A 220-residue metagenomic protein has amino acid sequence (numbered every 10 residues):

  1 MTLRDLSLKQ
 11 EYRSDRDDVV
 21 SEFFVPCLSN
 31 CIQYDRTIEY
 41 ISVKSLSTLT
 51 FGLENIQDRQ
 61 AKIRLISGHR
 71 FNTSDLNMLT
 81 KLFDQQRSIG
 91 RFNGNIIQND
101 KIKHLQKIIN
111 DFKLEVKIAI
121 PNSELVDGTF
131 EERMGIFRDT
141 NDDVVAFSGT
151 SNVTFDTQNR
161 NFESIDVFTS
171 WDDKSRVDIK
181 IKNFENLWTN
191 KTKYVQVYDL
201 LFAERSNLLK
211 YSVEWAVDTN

Functional and structural regions predicted by a protein language model:
M1-N220: PLD/PLD-like phosphodiesterase catalytic module centered on the HKD motif
